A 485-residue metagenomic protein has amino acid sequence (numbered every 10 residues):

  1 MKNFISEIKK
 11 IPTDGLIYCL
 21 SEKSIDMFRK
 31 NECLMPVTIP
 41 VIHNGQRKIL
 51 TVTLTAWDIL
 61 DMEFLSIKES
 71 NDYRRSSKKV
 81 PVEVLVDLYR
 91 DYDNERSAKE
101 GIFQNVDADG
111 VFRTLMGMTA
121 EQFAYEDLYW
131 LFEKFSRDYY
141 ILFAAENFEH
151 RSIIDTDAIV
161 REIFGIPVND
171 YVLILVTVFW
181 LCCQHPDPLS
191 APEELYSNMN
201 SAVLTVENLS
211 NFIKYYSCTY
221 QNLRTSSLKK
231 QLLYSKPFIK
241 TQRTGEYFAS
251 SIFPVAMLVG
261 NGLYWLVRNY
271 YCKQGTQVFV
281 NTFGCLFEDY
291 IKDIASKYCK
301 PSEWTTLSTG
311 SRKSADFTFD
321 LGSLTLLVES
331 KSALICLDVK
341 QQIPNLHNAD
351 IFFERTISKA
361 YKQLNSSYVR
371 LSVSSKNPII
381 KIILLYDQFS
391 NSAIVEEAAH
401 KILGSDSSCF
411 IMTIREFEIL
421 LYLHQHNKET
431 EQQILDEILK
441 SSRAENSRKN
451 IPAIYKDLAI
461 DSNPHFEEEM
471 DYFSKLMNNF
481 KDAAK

Functional and structural regions predicted by a protein language model:
M1-E162: N-terminal nucleotide-handling cores and adjacent loading/scaffold lobes of large enzymes and macromolecular assemblies
D87-Y298, E396-K485: Interfaces and regulatory segments of ATP-dependent nucleotide/adenylate/phosphodiester-chemistry enzymes
C285, D289, S311, S358-Y361 (+2 more regions): Conserved structured core elements
S296-D320: A short acidic/basic microdomain associated with nuclease active sites
F319-K340: Active-site beta-strand-loop-beta-strand hairpin of nuclease catalytic cores that positions key catalytic residues
L326-V328, I380-I382, M412: Hydrophobic/aromatic beta-strand patches that form the interior of the parallel beta-sheet core in alpha/beta enzyme
I335-T356: A solvent-exposed, charged loop/short amphipathic helix patch at secondary-structure junctions
F353-A398: Nucleic-acid nuclease catalytic cores
